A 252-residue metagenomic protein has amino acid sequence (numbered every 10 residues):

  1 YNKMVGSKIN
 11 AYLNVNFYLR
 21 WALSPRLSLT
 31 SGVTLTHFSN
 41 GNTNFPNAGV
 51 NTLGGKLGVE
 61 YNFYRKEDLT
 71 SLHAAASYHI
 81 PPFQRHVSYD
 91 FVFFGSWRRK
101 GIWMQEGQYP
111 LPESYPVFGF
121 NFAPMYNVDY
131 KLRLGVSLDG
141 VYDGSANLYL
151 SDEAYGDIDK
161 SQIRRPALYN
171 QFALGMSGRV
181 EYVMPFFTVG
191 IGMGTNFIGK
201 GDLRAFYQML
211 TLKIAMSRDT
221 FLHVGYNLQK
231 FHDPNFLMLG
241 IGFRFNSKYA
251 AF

Functional and structural regions predicted by a protein language model:
Y1-L13, Y18-L27, G144-A146, H223-F252: Outer-membrane beta-barrel translocator/channel fold
S7-L13, G49-G55, R85-V87, S114-F120 (+4 more regions): Residues that define the transmembrane beta-barrel architecture of outer-membrane proteins
L13-W21, V33, L57-Y61, F120-Y126 (+5 more regions): Residues on the lipid-exposed face of transmembrane beta-strands in outer-membrane beta-barrel proteins
W21-L29, R65-L69, Y130-L134, M184-I191 (+2 more regions): Repeated loop/turn-to-beta-strand initiation elements of outer-membrane beta-barrel proteins
L29-S31, G55-L57, V87-F91, L132-L138 (+4 more regions): Transmembrane beta-strands of outer-membrane beta-barrel proteins
L35-G41, F63, F93-R99, G140-G144 (+4 more regions): Transmembrane beta-strands of outer-membrane beta-barrel pores
N42-F45, G49, P112-S114, V128-Y130 (+3 more regions): Solvent-exposed loop/turn segments connecting transmembrane beta-strands in outer-membrane beta-barrel proteins
N51-L72, P234-F252: Outer-membrane beta-barrel "beta-signal"
